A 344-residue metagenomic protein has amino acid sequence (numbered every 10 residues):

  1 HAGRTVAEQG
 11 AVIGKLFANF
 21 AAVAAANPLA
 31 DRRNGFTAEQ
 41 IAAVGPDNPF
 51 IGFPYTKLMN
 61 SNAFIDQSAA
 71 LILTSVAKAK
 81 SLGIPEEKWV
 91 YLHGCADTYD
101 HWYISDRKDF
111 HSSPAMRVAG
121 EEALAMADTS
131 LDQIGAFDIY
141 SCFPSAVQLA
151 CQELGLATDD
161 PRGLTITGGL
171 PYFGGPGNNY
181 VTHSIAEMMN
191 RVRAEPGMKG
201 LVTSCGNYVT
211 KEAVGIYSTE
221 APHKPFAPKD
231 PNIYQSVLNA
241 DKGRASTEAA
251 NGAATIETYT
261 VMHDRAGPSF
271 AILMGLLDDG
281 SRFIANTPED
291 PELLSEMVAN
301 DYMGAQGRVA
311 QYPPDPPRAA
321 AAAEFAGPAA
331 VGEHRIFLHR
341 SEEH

Functional and structural regions predicted by a protein language model:
H1-I65, A69-L71, V76-K78, I84-Y172 (+2 more regions): Conserved "HGTGT" condensation-loop signature of ketosynthase/thiolase-family condensing enzymes that catalyze
G135-A136, K199-L201: Conserved beta-strand elements of the Class I
G177-K199: Phosphate/diphosphate-binding loops
C205: Conserved anion/nucleotide-ligand pocket segment
Y208-T210: Gly/Pro-rich active-site capping loops and adjacent beta-alpha segments that organize cofactor/substrate pockets
